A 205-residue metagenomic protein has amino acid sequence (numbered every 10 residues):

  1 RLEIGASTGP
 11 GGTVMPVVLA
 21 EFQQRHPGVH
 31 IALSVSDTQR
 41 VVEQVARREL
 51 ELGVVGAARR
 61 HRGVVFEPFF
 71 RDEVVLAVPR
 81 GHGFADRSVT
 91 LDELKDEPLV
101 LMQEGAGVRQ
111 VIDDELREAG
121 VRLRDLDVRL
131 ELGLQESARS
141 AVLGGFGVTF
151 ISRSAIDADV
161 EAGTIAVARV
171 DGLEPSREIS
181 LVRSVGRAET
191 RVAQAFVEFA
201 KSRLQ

Functional and structural regions predicted by a protein language model:
R1-G5, G53, A77, V100 (+2 more regions): Short, well-ordered beta-strand segments
R1-R62, L132: Central regulatory/effector-binding core of bacterial HTH transcription factors
P10, V14, G53, A168-Q205: A late-sequence structural motif
D37-V42, A46-L50, V55-G56, V111-D113 (+2 more regions): Hydrophobic hinge/microswitch elements
A57-A58, R80, G105, R153-A155: Short secondary-structure boundary segments
H61-P68, D72, E136-V185: Beta-alpha-beta core module
H61-V100, E104, R191: Flexible hinge/capping segments at coil-to-helix
P98-G120, E189-A193, V197: Secondary-structure junction motif
